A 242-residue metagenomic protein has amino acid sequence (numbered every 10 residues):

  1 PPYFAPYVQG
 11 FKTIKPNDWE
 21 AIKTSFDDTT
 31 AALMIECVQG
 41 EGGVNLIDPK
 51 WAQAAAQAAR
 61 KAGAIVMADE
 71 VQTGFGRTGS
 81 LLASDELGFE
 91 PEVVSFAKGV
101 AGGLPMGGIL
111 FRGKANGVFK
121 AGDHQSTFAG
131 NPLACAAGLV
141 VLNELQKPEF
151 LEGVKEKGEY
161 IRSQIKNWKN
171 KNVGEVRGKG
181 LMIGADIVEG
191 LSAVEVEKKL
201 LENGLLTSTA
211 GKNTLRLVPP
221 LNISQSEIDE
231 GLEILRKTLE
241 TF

Functional and structural regions predicted by a protein language model:
P1-F242: Conserved N-terminal phosphate-binding loop of PLP-dependent enzymes in the Aspartate aminotransferase
